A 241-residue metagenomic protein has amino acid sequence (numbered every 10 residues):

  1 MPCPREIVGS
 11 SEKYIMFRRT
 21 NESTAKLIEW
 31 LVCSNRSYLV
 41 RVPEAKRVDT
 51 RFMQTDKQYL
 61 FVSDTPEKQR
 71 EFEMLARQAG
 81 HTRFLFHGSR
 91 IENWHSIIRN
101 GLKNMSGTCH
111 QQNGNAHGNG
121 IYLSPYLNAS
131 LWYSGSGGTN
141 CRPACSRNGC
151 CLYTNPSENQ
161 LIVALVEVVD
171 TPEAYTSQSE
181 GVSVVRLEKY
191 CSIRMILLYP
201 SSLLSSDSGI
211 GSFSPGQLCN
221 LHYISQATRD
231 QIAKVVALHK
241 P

Functional and structural regions predicted by a protein language model:
M1-N93, G149, M195, Y199-P241: Intrinsically disordered, low-complexity terminal and linker regions
F52-M53, A76-G80, G101, N113-A116 (+2 more regions): Intrinsically disordered, low-complexity regulatory regions enriched in Ser/Pro/Gly/Thr and acidic residues
D64-Q69, I98-T108: Eukaryotic beta-rich interaction modules
P66-E67, A79, R90-N93, I121-Y122 (+2 more regions): Conserved beta-strand elements of beta-rich interaction domains across eukaryotes, especially beta-propellers
F72, S106-Q111, C151-L152: Short secondary-structure capping micro-motifs at structural edges
L85-S89, G107-S146: Extended catalytic/binding region for NAD+/ADP-ribose chemistry, centered on the ART fold
G114-A116, W132-P241: Conserved NAD+-utilizing ADP-ribose enzyme module
